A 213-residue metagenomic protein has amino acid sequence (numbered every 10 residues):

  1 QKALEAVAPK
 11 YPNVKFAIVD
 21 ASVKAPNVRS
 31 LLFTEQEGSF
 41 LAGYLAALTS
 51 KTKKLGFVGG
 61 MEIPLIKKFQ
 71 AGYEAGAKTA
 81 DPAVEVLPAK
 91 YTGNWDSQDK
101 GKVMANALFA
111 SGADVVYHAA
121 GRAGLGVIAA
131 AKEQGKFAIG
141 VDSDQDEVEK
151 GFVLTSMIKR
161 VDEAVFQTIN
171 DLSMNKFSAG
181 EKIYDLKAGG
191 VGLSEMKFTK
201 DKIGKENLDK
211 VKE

Functional and structural regions predicted by a protein language model:
Q1-E213: A residue-level marker of the well-folded mature domains of exported/periplasmic proteins
